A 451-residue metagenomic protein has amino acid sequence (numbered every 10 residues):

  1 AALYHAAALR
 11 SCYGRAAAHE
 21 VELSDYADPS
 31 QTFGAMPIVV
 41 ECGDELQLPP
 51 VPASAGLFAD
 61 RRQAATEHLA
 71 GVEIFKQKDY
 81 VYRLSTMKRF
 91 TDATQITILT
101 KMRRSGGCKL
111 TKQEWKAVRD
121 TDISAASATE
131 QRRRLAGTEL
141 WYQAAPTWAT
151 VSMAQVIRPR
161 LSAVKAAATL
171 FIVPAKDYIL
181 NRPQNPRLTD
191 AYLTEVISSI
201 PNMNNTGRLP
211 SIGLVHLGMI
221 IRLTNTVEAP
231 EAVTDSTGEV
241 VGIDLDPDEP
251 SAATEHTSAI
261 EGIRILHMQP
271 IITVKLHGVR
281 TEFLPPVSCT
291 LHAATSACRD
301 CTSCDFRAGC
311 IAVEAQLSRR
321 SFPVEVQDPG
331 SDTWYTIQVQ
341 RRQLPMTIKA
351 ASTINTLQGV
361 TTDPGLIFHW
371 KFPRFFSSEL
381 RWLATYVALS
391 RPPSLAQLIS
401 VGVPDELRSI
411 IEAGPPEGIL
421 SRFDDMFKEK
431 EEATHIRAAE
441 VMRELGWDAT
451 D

Functional and structural regions predicted by a protein language model:
A1-D451: Conserved ATP-binding/catalytic motifs of P-loop helicase motor domains
